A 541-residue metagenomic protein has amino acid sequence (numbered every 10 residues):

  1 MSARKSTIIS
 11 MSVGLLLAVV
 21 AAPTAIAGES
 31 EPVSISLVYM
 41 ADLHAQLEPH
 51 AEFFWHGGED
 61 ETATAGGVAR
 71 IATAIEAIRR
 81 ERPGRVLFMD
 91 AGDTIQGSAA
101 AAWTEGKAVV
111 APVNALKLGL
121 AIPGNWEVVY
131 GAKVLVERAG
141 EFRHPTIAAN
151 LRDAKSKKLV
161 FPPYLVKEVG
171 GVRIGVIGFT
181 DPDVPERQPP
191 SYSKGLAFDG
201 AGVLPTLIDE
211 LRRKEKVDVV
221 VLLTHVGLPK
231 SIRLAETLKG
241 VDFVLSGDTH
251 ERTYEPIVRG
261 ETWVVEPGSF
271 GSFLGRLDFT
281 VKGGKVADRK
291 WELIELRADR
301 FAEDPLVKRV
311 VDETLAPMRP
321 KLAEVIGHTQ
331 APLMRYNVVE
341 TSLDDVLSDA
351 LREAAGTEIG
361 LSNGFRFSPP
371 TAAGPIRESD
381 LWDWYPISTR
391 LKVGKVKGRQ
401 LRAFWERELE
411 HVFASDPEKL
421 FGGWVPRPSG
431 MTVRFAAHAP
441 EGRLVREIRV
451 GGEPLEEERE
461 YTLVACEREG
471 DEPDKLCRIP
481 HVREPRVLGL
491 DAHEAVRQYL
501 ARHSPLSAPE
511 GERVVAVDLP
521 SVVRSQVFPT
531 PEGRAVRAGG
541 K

Functional and structural regions predicted by a protein language model:
S2-S12: Bacterial N-terminal signal peptides that target proteins for export
S10-A21: Bacterial N-terminal signal peptides
A27-R309, A316, V338-A350, G360 (+4 more regions): Acidic, metal/ion-coordinating pockets
E31-S36, Q46, R143-N150, K155 (+3 more regions): Feature captures C-terminal
F53-G58, P190-Y192, Q330-Y336, P386-R390 (+1 more regions): Glycine- and acidic
K290-L293, V325-Q330, V393-K395: Short amphipathic
D312-A323: Acidic, glycine-rich low-complexity/disordered segments
K321-S342: Glycine-rich phosphate/diphosphate-binding loops and the adjacent beta-loop-alpha structural elements that coordinate
